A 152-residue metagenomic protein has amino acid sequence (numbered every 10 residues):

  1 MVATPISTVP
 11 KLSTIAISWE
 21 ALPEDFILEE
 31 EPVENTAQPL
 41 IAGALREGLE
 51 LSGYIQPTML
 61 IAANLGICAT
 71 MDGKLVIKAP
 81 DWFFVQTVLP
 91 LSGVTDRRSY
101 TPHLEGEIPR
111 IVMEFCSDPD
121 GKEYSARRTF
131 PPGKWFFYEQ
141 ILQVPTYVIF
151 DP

Functional and structural regions predicted by a protein language model:
M1-T146, F150-P152: Gly/Pro/Ser/Thr-rich low-complexity, intrinsically disordered segments predominantly at protein N-termini
